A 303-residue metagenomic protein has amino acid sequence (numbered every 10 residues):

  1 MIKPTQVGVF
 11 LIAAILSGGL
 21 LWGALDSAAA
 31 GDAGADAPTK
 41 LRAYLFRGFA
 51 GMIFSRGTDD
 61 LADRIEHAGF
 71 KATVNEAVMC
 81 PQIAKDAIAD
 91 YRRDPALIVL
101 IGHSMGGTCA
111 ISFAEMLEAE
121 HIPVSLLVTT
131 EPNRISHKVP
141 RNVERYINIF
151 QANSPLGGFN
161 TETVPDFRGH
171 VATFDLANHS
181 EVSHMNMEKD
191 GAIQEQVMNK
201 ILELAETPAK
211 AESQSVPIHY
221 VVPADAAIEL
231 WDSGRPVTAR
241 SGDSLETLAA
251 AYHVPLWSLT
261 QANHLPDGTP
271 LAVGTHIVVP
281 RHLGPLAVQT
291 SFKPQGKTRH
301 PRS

Functional and structural regions predicted by a protein language model:
M1-I12: Bacterial N-terminal signal peptides that target proteins for export
F10-G23: Bacterial N-terminal signal peptides
D32-A96, S183-H184, S215-Y220: Active-site catalytic motif of lipid deacylating hydrolases and related acyltransferases
L41-A43, A72, A77, K85-T163: Serine-dependent carboxylesterase/thioesterase catalytic core of lipase-like alpha/beta-hydrolase/SGNH enzymes
F49, M105, P132-N133, Q151-N153 (+4 more regions): Solvent-exposed coil/turn segments that connect beta secondary-structure elements in extracytoplasmic/periplasmic
A50, T58-D60, R141-V216: Lipolytic serine-hydrolase domain surface
V221-H253, T275-I277: Primarily a LysM-type cell-wall glycan-binding module
A250, W257, Q261-H264, R281-H282: C-terminal soluble interaction/assembly domains
